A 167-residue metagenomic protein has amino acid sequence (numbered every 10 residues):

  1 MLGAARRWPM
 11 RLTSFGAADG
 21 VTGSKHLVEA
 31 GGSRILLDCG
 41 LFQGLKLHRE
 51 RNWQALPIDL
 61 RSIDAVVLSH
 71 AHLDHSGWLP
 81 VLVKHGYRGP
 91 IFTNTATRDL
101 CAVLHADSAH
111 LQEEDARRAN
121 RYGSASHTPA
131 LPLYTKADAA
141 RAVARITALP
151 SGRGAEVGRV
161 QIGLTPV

Functional and structural regions predicted by a protein language model:
P9-R11: Extreme N-terminal starter segment of soluble prokaryotic enzymes
T13, I35, V67, F92 (+2 more regions): Hydrophobic/aromatic beta-strand patches that form the interior of the parallel beta-sheet core in alpha/beta enzyme
F15, V21, K25-A30, A148-V167: Catalytic core of the metallo-beta-lactamase
A18-G20, A30-G89, T93-D99, L104-R141: Pre-active-site segment of Zn-dependent metallo-hydrolases
A130-G158: Alpha-helix-centered segments that form part of catalytic cores
